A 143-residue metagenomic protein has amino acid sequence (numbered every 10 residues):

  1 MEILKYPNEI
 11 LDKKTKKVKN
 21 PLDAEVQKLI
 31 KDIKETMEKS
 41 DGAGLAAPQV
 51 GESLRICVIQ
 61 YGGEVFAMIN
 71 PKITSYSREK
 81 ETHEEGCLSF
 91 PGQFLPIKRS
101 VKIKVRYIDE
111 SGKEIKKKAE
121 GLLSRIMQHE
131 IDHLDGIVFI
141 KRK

Functional and structural regions predicted by a protein language model:
M1-K143: Positively charged
